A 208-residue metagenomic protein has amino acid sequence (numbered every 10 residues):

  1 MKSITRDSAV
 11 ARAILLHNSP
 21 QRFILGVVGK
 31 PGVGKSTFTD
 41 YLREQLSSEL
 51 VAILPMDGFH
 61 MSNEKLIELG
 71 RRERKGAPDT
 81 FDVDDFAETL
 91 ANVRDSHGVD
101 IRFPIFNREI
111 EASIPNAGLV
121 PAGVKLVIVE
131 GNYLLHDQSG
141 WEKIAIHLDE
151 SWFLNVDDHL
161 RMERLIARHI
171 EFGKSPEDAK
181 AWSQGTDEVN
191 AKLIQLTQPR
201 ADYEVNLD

Functional and structural regions predicted by a protein language model:
M1-G26, K30-P31: Extreme N-terminal, non-catalytic leader segments that precede Walker-type/kinase nucleotide-binding cores
K35: Conserved lysine of the Walker
F38: Hydrophobic positions on the alpha1 helix immediately C-terminal to the Walker A/P-loop
Y41: Active-site signature of alpha/beta-hydrolase-fold catalytic machinery across serine- and Asp/Cys-nucleophile hydrolases
E44-A52: Post-Walker A helix-loop "phosphate-sensing" segment adjacent to the P-loop in P-loop NTPases
A52-P55, M61-I110: Conserved nucleotide-sensing/catalytic segment adjacent to the nucleotide-binding pocket in NTP-handling enzymes
I110-R168: ATP-dependent NMP and nucleoside kinases share a basic, alpha-helical "lid"
N116, S139-E142, I170-D208: Small-molecule kinase domains that catalyze NTP-dependent phosphoryl transfer to phosphate-bearing small molecules
